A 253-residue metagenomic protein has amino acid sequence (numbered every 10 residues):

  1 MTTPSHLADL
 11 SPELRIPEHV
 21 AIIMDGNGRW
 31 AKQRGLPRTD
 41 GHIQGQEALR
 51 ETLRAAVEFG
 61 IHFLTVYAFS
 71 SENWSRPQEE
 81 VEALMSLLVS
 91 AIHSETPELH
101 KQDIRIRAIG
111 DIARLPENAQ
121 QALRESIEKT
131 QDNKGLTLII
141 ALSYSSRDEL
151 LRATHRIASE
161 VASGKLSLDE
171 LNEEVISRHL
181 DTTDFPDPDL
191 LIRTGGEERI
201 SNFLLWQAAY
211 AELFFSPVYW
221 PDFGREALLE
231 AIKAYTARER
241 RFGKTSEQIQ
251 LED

Functional and structural regions predicted by a protein language model:
M1-D253: Flexible, compositionally biased loop and terminal segments
